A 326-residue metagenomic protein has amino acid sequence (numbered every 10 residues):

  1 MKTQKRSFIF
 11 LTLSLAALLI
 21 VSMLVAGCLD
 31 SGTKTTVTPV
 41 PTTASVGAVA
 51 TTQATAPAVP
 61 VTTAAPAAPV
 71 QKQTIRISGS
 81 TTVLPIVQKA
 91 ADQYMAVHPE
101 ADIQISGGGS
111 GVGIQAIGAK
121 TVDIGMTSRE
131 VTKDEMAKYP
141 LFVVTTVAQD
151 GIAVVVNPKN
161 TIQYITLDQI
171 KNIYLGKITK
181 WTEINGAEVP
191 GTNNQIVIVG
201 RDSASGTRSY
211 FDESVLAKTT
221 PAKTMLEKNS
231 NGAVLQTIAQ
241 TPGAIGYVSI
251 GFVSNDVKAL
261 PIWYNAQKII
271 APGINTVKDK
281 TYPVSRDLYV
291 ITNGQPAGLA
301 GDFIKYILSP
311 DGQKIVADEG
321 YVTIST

Functional and structural regions predicted by a protein language model:
M1-R6: N-terminal secretory signal peptides that target proteins for export/translocation
S7-G32: Sec-dependent N-terminal signal peptides of Gram-positive bacterial secreted proteins and lipoproteins
L29-T326: Exported/periplasmic ABC-transporter solute-binding proteins
